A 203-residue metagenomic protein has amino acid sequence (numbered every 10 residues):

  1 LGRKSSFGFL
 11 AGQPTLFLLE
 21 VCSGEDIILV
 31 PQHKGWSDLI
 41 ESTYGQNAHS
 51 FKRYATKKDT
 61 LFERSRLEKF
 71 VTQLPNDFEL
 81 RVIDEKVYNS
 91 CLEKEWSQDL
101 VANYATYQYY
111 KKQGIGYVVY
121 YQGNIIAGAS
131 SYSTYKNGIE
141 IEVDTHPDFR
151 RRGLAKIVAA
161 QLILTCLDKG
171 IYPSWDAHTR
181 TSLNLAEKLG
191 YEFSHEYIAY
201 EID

Functional and structural regions predicted by a protein language model:
G2-Y88: Acyl-donor-binding surface of acyltransferase catalytic domains
L18-S23, I157-Y172, E192: Conserved acyl-CoA
G24-H33, C166-H178: Conserved GNAT acetyl-CoA-binding A-motif
W36-N47, H178-E196: Conserved active-site alpha-helix within GNAT-family acetyltransferase domains
L80-Y109: Internal catalytic-core helix/loop-beta-alpha segment that presents or stabilizes conserved functional determinants
A105-G138, E142-H146: A conserved beta-strand-loop-helix scaffold within acyl/acetyltransferase catalytic domains
I141, R151-T165, N184, K188: Conserved acetyl-CoA-binding loop-helix of GNAT-fold acetyltransferases
Y200: Catalytic phosphate/metal-binding cores of nucleic-acid and nucleotide-processing enzymes, i.e., regions that mediate
